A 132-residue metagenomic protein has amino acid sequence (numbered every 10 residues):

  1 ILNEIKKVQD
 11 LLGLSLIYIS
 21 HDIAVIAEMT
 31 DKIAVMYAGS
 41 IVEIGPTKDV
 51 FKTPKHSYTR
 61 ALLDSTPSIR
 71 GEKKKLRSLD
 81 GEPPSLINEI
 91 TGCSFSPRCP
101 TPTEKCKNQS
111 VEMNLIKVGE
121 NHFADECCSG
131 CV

Functional and structural regions predicted by a protein language model:
I1-K74: P-loop NTP-binding/switch modules centered on Walker-like glycine-rich loops
T47-V132: Charged, flexible cofactor/metal-binding loops and thiol motifs
